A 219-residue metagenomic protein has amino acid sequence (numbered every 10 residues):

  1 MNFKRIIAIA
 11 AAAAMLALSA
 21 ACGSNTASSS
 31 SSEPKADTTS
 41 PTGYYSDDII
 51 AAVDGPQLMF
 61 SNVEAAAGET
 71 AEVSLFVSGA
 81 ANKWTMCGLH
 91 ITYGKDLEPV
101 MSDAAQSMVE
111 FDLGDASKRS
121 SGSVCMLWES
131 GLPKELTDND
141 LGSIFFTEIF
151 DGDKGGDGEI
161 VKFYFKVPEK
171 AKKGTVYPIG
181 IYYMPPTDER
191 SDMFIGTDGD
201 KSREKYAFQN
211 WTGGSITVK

Functional and structural regions predicted by a protein language model:
M1-A10: Bacterial N-terminal signal peptides that target proteins for export
R5, G23-K219: Acidic, low-complexity intrinsically disordered segments
A13-A14: Repetitive helical segments and hydrophobic/amphipathic motifs
A17-A21: C-terminal motif of bacterial Sec signal peptides marking the signal peptidase cleavage site
